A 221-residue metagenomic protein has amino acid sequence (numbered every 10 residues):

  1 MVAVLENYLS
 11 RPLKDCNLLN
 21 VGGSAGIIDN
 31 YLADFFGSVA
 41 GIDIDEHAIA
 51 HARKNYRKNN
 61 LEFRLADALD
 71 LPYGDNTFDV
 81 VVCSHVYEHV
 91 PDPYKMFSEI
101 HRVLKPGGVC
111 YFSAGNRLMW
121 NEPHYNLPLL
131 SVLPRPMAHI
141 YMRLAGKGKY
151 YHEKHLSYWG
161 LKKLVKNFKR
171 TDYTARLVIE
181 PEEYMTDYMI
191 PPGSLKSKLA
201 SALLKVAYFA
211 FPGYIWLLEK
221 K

Functional and structural regions predicted by a protein language model:
M1-C16: Conserved alpha-helix/loop element of class I SAM-dependent methyltransferases that forms part of the SAM/SAH-binding
D15-S24: Conserved class I S-adenosyl-L-methionine
A25-D70: Class I SAM-dependent methyltransferase SAM/SAH-binding core
L69-V80: A short acidic, Gly/Pro-enriched loop at the edge of an enzyme's catalytic core that lines a small-molecule cofactor
V80-V86: A short beta-strand submotif of the Rossmann-like class I SAM-dependent methyltransferase core that lines
Y94-V109: A short glycine-rich, Lys/Arg-flanked "PGG" loop and its adjoining helix->strand segment in the class I
V109-M137: Conserved class I S-adenosyl-L-methionine
A145, E153, Y158-K221: A C-terminal cap/extension of S-adenosyl-L-methionine-dependent methyltransferases that defines the acceptor-substrate
